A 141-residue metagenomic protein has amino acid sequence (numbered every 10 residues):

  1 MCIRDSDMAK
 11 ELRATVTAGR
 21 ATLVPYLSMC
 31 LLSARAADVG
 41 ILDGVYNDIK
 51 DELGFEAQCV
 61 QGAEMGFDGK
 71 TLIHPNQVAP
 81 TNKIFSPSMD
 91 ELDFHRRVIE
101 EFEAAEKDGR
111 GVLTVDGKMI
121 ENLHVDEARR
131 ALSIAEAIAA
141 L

Functional and structural regions predicted by a protein language model:
M1, D5-L141: Expand to "…catalyze enediolate/carbanion chemistry for C-C bond making/breaking, isomerization, decarboxylation
